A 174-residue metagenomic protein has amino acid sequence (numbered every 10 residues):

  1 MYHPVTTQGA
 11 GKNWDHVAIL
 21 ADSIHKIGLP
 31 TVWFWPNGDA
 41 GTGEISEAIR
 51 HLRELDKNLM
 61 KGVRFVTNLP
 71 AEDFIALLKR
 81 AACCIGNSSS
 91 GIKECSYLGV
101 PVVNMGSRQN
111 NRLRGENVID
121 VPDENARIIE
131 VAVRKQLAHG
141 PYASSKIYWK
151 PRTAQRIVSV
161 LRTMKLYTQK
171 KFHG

Functional and structural regions predicted by a protein language model:
M1-G174: Nucleotide-activated sugar donor-binding and catalytic core shared by glycosyltransferases and related lipid-linked
